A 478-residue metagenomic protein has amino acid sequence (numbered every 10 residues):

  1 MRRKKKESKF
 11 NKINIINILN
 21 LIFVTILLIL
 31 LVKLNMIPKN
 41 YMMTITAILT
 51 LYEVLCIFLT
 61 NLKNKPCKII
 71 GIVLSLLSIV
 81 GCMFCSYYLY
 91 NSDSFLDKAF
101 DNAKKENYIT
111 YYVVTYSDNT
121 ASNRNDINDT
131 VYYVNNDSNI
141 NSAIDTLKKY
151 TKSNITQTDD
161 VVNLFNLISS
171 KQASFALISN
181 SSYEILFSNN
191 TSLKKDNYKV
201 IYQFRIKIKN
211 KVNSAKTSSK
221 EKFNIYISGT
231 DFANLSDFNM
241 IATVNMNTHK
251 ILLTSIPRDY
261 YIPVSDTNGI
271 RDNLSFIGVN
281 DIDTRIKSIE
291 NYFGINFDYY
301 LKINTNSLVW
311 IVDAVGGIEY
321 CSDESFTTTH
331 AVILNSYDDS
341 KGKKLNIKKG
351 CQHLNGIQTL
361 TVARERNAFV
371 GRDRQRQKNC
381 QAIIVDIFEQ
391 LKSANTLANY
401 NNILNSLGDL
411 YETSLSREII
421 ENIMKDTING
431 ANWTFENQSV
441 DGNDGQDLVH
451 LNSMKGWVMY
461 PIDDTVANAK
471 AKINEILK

Functional and structural regions predicted by a protein language model:
K12-T60: Membrane-embedded alpha-helical segments of integral membrane proteins
S75, D126, V161-L177, S181-S182 (+2 more regions): Short helices/loops that flank or line small-molecule/ion binding pockets
V80-E106, Y111, N180-Y183, F187-T248 (+3 more regions): Entry/capping segment at the start of metal-dependent catalytic domains with acidic active-site entry clusters
E106-I155, D159, I286: Bilobed "Venus flytrap"/periplasmic-binding protein-like clamshell domains and structurally analogous long
Y108-T110, K220-K222, N234-N239, T248-I256 (+6 more regions): Extracytoplasmic
K216, D231-L235, V264, W310-N402: Flexible, polar/acidic helix-loop-strand segments at domain edges
F223, G229, A233-S236, T248-L252 (+3 more regions): C-terminal solvent-exposed extensions
V279-Y337, S414-S416: Amphipathic, coiled-coil-like alpha-helical scaffolding segments used for oligomerization/assembly
